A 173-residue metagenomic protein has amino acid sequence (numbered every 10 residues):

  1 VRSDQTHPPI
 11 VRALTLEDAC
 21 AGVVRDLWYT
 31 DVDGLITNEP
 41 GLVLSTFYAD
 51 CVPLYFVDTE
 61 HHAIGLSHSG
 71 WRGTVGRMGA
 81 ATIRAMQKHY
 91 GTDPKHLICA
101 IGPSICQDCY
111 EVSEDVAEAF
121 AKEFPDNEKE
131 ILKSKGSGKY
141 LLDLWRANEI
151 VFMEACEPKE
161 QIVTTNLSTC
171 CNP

Functional and structural regions predicted by a protein language model:
V1-P173: Active-site microenvironment for binding and transforming phosphate-containing groups
